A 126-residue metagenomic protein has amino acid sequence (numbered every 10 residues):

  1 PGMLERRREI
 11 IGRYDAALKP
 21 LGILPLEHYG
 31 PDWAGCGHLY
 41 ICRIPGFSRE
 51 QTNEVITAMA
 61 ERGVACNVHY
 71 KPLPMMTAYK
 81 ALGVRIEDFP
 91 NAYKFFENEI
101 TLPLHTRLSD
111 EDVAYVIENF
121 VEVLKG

Functional and structural regions predicted by a protein language model:
P1-G126: PLP-dependent aminotransferase class I/II
